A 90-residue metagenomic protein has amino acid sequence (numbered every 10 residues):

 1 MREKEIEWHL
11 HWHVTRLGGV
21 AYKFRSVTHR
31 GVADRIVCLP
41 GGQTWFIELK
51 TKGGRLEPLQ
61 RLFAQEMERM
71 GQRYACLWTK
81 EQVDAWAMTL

Functional and structural regions predicted by a protein language model:
M1-L90: Catalytic phosphate/metal-binding cores of nucleic-acid and nucleotide-processing enzymes, i.e., regions that mediate
